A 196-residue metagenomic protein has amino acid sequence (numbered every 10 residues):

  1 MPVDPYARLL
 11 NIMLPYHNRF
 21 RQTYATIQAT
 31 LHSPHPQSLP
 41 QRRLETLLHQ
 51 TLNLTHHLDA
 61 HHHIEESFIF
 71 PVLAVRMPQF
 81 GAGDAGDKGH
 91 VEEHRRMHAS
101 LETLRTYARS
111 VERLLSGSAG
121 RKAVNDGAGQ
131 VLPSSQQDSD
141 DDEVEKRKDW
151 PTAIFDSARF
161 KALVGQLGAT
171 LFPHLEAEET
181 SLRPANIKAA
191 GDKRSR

Functional and structural regions predicted by a protein language model:
M1-R196: Small-residue-biased structural context
